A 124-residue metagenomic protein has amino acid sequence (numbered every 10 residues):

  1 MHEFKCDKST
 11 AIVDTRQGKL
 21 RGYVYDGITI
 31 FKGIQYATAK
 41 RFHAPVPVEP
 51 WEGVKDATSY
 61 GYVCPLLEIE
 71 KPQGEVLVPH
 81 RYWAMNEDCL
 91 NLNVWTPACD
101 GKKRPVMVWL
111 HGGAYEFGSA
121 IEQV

Functional and structural regions predicted by a protein language model:
M1-V124: Non-catalytic accessory segments of hydrolases
